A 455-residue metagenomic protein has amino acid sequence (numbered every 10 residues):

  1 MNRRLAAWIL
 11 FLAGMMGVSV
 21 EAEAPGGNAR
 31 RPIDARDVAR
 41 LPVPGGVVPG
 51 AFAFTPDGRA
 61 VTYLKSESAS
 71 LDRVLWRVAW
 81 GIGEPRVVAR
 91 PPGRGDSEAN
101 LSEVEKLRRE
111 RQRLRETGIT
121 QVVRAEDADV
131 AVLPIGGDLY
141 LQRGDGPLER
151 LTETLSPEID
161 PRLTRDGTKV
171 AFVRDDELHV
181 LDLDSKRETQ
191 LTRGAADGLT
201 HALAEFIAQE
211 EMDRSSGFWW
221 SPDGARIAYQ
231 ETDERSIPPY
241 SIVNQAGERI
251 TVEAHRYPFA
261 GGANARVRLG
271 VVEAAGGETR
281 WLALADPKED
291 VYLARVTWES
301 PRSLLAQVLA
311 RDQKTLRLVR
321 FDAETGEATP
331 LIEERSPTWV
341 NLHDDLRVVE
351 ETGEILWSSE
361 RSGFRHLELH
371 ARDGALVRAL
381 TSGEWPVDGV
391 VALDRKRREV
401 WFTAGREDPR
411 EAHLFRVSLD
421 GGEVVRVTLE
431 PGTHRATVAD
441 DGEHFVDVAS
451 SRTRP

Functional and structural regions predicted by a protein language model:
M1-R4: Positively charged n-region of N-terminal signal peptides that target proteins for export
A6-A7, T154: Generic alpha-helix initiation/capping and coil-helix boundary signal
A7-G17: Bacterial N-terminal signal peptides
V20-T453: Beta-propeller folds
